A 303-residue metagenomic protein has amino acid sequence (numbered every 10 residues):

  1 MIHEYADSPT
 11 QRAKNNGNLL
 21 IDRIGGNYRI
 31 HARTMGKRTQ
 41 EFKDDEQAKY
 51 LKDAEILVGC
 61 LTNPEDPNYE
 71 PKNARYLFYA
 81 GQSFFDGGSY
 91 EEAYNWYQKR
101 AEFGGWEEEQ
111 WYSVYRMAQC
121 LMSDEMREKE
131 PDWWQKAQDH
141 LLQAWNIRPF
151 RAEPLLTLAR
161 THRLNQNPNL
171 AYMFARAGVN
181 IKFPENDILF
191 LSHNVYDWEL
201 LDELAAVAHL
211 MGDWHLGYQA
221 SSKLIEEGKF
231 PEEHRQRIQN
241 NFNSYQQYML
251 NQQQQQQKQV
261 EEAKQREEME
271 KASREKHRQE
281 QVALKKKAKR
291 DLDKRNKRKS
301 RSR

Functional and structural regions predicted by a protein language model:
M1-E92, Y248: Catalytic-site signature of metal-activated, phosphate-bearing donor transferases, centered on the GT-A/GT-A-like
P71, G105-E108, P149, F183 (+1 more regions): Short coil turns that delineate tetratricopeptide repeat
R75, E108-Y112, E153, N194 (+2 more regions): Start-of-helix register in tetratricopeptide repeats
Y79, R116, T157, L164 (+2 more regions): "A position-specific structural signal for the A-helix of alpha-solenoid helical repeats
